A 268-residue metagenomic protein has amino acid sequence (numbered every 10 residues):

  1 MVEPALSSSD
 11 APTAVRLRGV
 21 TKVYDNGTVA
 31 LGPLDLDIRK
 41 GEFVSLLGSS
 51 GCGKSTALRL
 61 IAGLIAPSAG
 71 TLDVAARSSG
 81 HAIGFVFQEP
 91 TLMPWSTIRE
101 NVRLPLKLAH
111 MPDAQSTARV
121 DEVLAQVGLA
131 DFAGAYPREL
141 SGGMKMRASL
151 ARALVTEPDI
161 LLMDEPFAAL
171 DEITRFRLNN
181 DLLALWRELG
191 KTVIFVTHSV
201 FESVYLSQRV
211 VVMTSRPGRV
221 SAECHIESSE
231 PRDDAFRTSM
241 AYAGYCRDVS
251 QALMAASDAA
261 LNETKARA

Functional and structural regions predicted by a protein language model:
M1-K22, A259-A268: ABC-family P-loop ATPase nucleotide-binding domain
D10-G51, S55-G190, I194-F201, L206: ABC family nucleotide-binding domain
A57, S68, P158, T214 (+2 more regions): A general structural signal marking secondary-structure boundaries and capping sites
V74, V212-M213: Short hydrophobic beta-strand elements within the C-terminal catalytic ATPase subdomain
A169-E172, C246-A268: Extended, non-globular alpha-helical segments
L206-V212: Conserved catalytic segment of ABC-fold P-loop ATPases
S215-Y245: Conserved beta-strand-loop-alpha-helix hinge in the C-terminal portion of ABC ATPase nucleotide-binding domains
